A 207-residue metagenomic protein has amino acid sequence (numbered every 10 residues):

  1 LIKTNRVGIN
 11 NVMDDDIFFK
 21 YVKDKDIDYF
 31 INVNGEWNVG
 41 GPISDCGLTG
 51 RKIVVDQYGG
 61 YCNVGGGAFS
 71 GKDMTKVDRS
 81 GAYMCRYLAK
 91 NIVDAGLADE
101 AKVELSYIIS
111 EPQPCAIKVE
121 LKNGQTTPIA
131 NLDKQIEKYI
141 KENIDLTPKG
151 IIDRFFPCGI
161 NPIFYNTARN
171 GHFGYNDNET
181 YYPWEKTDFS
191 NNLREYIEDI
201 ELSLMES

Functional and structural regions predicted by a protein language model:
L1-S207: A domain-level signal for the structural core that forms small-molecule/cofactor-binding pockets and catalytic centers
